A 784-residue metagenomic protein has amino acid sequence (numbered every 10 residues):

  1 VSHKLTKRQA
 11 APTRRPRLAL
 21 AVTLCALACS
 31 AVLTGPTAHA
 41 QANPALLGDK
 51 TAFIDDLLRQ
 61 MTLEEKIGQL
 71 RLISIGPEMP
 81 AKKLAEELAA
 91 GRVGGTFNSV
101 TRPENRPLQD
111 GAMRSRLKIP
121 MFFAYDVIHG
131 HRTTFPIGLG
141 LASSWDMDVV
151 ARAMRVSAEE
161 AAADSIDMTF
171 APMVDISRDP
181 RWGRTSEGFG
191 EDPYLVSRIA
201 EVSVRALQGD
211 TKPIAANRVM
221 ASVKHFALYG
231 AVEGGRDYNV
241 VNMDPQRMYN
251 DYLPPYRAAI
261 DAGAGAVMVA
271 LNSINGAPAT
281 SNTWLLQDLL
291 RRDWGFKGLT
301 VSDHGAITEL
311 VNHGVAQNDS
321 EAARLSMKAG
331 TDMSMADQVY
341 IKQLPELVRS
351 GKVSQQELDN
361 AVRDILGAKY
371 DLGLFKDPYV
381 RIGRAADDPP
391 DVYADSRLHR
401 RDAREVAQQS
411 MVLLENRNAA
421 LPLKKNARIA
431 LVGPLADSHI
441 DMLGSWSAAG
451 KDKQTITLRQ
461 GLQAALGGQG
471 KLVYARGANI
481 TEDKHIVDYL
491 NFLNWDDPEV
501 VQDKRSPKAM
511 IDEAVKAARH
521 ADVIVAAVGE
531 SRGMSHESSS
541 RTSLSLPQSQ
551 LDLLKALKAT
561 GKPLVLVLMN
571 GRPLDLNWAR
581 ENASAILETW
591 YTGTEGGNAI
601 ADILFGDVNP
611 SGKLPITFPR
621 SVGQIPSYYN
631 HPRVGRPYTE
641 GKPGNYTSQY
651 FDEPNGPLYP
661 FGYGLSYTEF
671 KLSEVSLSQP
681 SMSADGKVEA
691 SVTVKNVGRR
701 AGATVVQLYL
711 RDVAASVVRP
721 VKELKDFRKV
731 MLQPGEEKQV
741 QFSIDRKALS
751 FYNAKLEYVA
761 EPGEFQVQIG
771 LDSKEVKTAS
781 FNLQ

Functional and structural regions predicted by a protein language model:
H3-T23: Bacterial N-terminal signal peptides that target proteins for export
A21-T34: Bacterial N-terminal signal peptides
P36-S750, P762-S773, N782-Q784: Glycoside hydrolase catalytic-domain context in secreted enzymes
N753-K755: Flexible, membrane-facing loop/turn or short amphipathic-helix motifs that contact lipid bilayers or gate lipid-binding
Y758-A760: Surface-exposed, short loops/turns at beta-strand junctions within beta-sandwich domains
T778-A779: C-terminal effector modules
